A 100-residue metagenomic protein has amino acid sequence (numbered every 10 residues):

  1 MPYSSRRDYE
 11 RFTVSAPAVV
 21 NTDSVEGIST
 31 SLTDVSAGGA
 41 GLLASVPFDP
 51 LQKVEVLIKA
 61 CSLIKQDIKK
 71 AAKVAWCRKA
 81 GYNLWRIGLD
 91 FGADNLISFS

Functional and structural regions predicted by a protein language model:
M1-V35: N-terminal helix initiation/capping motif
Y9, L43-D49: Short, surface-exposed secondary-structure edge patches
V14, G81-S100: C-terminal output/interaction extensions
A16-N21, L51-I68: Short conserved beta-strand and strand-loop elements enriched in small hydrophobics with frequent Asp/Gly
D23, A37, C77-Y82: Short, conserved beta-turn/loop elements at beta-strand boundaries and strand-helix junctions
S29-S31, K69-W76: Short beta-strand-centered aromatic/proline hotspots
S31-D34, G41-L43, I87-G92: Short, acidic/hydrophobic/Gly-rich beta-strand patch recurrent on exposed beta strands that often constitutes part
A40-A44, E55-I58: Short, well-ordered beta-strand segments in soluble/periplasmic domains
